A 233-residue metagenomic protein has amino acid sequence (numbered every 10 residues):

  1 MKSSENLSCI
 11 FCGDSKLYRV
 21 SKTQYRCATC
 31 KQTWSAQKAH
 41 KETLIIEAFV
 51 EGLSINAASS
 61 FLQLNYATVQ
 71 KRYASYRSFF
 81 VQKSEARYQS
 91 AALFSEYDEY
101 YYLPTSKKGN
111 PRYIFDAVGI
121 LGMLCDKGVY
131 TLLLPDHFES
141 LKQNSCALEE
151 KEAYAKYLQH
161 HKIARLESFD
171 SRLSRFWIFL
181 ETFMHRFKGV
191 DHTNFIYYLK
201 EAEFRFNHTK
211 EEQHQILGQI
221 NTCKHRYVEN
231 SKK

Functional and structural regions predicted by a protein language model:
M1-K233: Residue-level recognition of single "structural anchor" positions that define or cap local secondary structure
